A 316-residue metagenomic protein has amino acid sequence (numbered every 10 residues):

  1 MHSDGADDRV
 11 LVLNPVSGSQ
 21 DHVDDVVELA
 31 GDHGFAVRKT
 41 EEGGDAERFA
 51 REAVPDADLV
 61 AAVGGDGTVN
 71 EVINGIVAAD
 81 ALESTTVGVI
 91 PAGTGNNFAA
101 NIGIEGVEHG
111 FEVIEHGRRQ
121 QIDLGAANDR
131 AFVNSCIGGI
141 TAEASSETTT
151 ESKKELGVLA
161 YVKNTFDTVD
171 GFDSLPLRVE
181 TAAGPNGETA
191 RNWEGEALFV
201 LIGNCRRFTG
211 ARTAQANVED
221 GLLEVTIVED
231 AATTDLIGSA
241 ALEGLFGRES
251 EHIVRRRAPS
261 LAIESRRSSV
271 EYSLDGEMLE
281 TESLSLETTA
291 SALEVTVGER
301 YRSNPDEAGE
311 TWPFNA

Functional and structural regions predicted by a protein language model:
M1-L59, V295, R302-A316: ATP/NTP phosphate-donor binding region
P15, V63-G65, I90-G93: Glycine-rich beta-strand-to-loop/alpha-helix junction loops that act as flexible
D24, T40, A81-T86, G93-A197: Catalytic core of DAGKc-family lipid kinases
T68-A81: Short Gly/Thr/Asp-enriched flexible loops that form oxyanion-binding sites at enzyme active sites
I137, L201-Q215, E277-M278: Glycine-rich phosphate/pyrophosphate-binding beta-alpha loops
S152-L159, A211-D235: Gly/Ser/Thr-rich active-site loops/lids in small-molecule metabolic enzymes that frequently grip phosphoryl groups
I227-A316: ATP/nucleoside-binding phosphotransfer catalytic cores, i.e., glycine-rich phosphate-binding loops
